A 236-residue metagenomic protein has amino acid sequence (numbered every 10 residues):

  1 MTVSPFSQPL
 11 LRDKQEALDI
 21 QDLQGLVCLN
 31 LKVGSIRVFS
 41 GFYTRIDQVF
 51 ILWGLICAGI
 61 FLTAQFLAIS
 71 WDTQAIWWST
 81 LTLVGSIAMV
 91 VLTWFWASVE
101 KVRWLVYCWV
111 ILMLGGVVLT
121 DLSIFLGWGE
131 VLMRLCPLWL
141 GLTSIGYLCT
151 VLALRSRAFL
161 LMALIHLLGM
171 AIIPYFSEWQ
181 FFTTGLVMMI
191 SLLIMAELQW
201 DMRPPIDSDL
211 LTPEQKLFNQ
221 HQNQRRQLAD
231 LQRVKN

Functional and structural regions predicted by a protein language model:
M1-I46, A229-V234: N-terminal juxtamembrane cytosolic/stromal segments of multi-pass membrane proteins
I36-V117: Selected alpha-helical membrane-embedding segments in polytopic membrane proteins
L52, L135-L142, T184-V187: Physicochemical signature of membrane-embedded alpha-helices that form the seven-helix bundle of GPCRs, emphasizing
I56-I60, G85-A88, T143-G146, G169 (+1 more regions): Membrane-embedded alpha-helical transmembrane segments of multi-pass integral membrane proteins
A58-F66, L114-L126, G146-L148, H166-E178: Hydrophobic alpha-helical transmembrane segments and adjacent interfacial helices in integral membrane proteins
Q65-S79, I124-L135, Y175-T184: Membrane-helix interface and helix-disruption motif detector
V102-A163: Membrane-proximal helix-loop-helix units in multi-pass membrane proteins
G146-K235: Terminal transmembrane helical module of multi-pass membrane proteins
